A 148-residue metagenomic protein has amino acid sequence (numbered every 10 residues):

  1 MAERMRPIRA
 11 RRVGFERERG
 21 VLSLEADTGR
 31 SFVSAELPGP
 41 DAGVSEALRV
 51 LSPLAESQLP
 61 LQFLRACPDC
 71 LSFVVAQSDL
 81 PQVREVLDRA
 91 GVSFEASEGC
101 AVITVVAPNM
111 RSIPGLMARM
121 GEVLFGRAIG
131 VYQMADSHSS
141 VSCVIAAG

Functional and structural regions predicted by a protein language model:
M1-G148: A conserved regulatory-domain signal marking ACT and ACT-like small-molecule sensing domains and adjacent regulatory
